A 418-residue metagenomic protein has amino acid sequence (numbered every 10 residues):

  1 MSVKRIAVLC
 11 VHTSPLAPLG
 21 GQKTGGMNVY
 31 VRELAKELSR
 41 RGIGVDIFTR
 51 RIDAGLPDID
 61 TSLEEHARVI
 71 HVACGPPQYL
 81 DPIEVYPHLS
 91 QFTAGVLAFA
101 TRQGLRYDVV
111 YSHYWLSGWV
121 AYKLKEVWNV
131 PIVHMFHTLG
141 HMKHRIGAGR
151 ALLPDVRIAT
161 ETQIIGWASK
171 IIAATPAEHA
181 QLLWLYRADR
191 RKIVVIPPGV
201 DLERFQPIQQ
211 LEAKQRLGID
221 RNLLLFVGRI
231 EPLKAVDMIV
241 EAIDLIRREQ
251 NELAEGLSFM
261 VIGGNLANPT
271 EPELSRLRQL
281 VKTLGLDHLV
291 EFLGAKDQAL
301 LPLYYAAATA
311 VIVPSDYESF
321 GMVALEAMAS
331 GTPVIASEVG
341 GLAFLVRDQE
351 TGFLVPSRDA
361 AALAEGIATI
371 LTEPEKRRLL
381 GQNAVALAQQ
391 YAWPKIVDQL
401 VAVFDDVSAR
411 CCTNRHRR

Functional and structural regions predicted by a protein language model:
M1-V69: N-terminal subdomain of nucleotide-sugar transferases
A177, G199: Carbohydrate-associated surface elements
G218-K234, V240-I243, M260: Conserved donor-binding/catalytic core segment of Leloir-type glycosyltransferases
E271-K296: Nucleotide-activated donor-binding/catalytic signature segment of Leloir-type glycosyltransferases, i.e., the conserved
A295-K296, L303-A308: Short alpha-helical donor nucleotide-sugar binding micro-motif in glycosyltransferases
D316: Aromatic "clamp/platform" in nucleotide-sugar-dependent glycosyltransferases that forms part of the donor/acceptor
P333-A336, V346: Short hydrophobic beta-strand element within catalytic cores of glycosyltransferases and related nucleotide-activated
D348-Q349, F353-A360, T369-P374: Conserved acidic donor-binding segment of nucleotide-sugar-dependent glycosyltransferases
